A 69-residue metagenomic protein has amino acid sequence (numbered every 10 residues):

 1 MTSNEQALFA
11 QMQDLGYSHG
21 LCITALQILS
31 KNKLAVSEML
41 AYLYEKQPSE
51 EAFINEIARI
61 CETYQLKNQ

Functional and structural regions predicted by a protein language model:
M1-I28: N-terminal acidic leader/helix
Q6, H19-G20, L34-S37, E51: Generic alpha-helical secondary structure signal
K31: Major-groove DNA-recognition helix of helix-turn-helix-type DNA-binding domains
V36-Q69: Long, compositionally biased
